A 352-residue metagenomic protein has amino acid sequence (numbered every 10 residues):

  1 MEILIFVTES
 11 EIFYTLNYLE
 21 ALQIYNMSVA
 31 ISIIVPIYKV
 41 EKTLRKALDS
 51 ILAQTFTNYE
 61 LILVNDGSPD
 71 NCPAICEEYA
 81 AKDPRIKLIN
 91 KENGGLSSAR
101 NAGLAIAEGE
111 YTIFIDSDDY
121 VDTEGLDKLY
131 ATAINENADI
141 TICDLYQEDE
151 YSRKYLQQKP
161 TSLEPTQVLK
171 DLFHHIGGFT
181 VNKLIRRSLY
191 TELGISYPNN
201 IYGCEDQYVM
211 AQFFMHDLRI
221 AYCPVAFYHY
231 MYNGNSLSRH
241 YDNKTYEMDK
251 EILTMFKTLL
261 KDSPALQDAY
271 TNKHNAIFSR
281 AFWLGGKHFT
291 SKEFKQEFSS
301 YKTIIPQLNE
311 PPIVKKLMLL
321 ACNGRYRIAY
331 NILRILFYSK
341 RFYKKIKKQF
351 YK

Functional and structural regions predicted by a protein language model:
E2-S50: N-proximal low-complexity "stem/linker" segments adjacent to membrane-targeting elements
D49-N58: Short, acidic, metal-binding catalytic loop of nucleotide-sugar glycosyltransferases
N65-A74: A conserved acidic beta->alpha catalytic loop
K91-A107: Glycine-rich, basic loop-to-helix element that forms the pyrophosphate-binding segment of sugar-nucleotide handling
L96, S117-A221, Y228-K244: Donor-binding/catalytic cores of nucleotide-activated saccharide and glycerol-phosphate transferases/polymerases
T112: Short aromatic/hydrophobic "clamp" motif used to bind/position activated sugar donors
A226-N233, R239-Q267, R280, L284-Q307: Catalytic core of nucleotide-sugar-dependent glycosyltransferases
K287-K352: Membrane-interface aromatic/basic loop that binds lipid-linked glycans or pyrophosphate carriers, typified by
